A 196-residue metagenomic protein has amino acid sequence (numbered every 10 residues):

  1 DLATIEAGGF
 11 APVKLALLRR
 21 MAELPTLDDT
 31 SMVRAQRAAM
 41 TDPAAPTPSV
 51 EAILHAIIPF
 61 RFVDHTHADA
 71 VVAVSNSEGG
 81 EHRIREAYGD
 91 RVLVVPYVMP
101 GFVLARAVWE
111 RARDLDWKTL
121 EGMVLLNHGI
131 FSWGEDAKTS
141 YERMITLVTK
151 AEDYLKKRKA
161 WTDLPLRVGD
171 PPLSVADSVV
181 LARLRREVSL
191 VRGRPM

Functional and structural regions predicted by a protein language model:
D1-M196: Glycine-rich flexible loops
